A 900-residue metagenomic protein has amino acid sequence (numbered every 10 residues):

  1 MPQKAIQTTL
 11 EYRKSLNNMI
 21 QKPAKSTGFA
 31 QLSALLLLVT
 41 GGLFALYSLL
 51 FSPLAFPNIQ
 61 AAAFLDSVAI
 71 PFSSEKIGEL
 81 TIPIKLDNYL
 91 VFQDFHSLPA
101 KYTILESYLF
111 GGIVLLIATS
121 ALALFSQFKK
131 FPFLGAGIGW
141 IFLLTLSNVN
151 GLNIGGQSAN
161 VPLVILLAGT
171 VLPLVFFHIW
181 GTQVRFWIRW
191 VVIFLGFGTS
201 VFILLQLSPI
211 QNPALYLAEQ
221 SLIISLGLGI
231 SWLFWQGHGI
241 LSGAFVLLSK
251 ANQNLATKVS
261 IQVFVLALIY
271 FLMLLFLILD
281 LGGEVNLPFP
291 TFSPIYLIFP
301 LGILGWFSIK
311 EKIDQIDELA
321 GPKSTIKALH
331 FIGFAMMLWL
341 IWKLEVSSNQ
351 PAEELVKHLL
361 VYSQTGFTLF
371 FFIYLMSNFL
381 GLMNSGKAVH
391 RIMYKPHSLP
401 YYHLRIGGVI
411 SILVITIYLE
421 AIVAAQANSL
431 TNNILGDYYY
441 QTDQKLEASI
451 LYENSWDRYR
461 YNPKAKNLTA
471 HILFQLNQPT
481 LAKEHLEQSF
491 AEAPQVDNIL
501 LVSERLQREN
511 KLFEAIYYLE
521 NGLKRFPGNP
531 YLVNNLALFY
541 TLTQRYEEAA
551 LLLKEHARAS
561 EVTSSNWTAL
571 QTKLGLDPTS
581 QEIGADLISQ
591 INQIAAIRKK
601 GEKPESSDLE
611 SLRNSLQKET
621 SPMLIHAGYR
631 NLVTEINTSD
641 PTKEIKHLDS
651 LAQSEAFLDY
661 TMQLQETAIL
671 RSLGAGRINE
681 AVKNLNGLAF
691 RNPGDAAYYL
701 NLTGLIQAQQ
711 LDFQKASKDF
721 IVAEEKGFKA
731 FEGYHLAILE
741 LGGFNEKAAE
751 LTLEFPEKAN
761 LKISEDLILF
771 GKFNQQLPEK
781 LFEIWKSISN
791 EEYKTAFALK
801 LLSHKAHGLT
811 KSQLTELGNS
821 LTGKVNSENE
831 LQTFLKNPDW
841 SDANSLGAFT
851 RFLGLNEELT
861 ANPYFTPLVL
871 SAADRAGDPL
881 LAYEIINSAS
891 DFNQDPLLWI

Functional and structural regions predicted by a protein language model:
L49-A55, F92-F95, L144-Q157, H178-W180 (+5 more regions): Juxtamembrane "helix-exit" motif on the non-cytosolic side of transmembrane helices
I154-A168, F186, I223-L233, F289-M393: Membrane-embedded alpha-helical segments of integral membrane proteins
A244-L248, S449, A482-S489, F513-L523 (+11 more regions): Alpha-helical repeat scaffolds
M393-L430: Internal/C-terminal transmembrane anchor helices
A425-R545: Soluble catalytic regions of membrane-associated enzymes that act on cell-envelope and secretory-pathway components
I434, L468, L501, N535-L538 (+11 more regions): "A position-specific structural signal for the A-helix of alpha-solenoid helical repeats
Y439, L473, L506, Y540 (+8 more regions): Residue at a conserved register position within TPR or TPR-like alpha-solenoid repeats
T442, L476, E509, T543 (+8 more regions): Structural motif corresponding to the intra-repeat A-B loop/turn of tetratricopeptide repeats
